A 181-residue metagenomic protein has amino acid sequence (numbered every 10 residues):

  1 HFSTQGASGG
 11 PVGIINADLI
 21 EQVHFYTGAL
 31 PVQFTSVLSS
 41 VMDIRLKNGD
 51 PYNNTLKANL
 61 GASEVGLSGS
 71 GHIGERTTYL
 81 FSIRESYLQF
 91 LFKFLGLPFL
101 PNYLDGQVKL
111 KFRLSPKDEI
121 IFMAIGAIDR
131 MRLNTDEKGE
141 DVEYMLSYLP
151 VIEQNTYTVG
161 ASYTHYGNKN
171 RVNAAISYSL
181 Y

Functional and structural regions predicted by a protein language model:
H1-D18, Y26-V41, D50-N54: Flexible, glycine/serine/threonine-rich loop segments and coil->beta-strand junctions that form periplasmic-facing
T4-A7, F25-Y26, D50-Y52, F90-F94 (+2 more regions): Extracytoplasmic loops and strand-loop junctions of Gram-negative outer membrane beta-barrel proteins
P11, L38-S40, N54, S63-L67 (+3 more regions): Hydrophobic, lipid-facing positions within transmembrane beta-strands of outer-membrane proteins
L19, Y52-L56, E75-Y79, P116-I120 (+1 more regions): Outer-envelope beta-barrel architecture signal
H24, K57-G61, S70, L80-R84 (+3 more regions): Transmembrane beta-strands of outer-membrane beta-barrel proteins
A29, L46-N48, L60-E64, I73 (+4 more regions): Transmembrane beta-strands of outer-membrane beta-barrel pores
F34, N59-G61, P98-N102, L149-N155 (+1 more regions): Short sequence motifs at beta-strands and strand-loop junctions characteristic of Gram-negative outer-membrane
E119-G167, R171-V172, Y178-Y181: Flexible loop and strand-edge segments within Gram-negative outer membrane beta-barrel domains
